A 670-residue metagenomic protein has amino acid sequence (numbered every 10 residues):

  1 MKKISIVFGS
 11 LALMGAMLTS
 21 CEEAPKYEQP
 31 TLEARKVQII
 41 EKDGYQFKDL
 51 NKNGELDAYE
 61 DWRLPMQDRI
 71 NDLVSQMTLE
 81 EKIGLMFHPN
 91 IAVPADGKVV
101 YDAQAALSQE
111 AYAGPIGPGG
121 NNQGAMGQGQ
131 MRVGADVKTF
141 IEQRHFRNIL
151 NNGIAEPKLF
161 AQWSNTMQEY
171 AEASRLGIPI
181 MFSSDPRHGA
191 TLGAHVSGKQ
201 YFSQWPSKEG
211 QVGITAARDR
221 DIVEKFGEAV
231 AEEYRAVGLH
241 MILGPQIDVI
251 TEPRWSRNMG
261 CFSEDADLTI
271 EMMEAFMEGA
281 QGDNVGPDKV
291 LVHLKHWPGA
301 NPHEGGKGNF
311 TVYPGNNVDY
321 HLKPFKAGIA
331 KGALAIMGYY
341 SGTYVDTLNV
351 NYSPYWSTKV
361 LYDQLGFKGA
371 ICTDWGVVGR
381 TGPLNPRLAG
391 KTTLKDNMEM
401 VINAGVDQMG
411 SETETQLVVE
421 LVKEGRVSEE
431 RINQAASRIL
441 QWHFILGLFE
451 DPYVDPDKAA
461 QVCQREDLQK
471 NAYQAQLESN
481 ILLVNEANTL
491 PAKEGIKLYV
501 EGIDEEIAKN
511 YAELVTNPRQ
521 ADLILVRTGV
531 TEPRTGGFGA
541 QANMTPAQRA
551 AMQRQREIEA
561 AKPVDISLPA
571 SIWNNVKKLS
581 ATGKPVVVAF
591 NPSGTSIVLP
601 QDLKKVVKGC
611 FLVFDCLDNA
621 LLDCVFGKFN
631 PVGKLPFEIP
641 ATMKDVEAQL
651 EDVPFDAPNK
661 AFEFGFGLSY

Functional and structural regions predicted by a protein language model:
M1-C21: Gram-negative bacterial Sec-dependent N-terminal signal peptides
C21-A216, E224-K225, V230, R235 (+3 more regions): N-terminal hydrophobic targeting/anchoring segments and the immediately downstream early-domain regions of hydrolases
C21-G44, L50, P115-G119, Q123-G127 (+6 more regions): C-terminal non-catalytic regions of proteins with extracellular/luminal or membrane-system context
T78, T166-R175, E264-S411, T415-E420 (+2 more regions): Second-shell residues forming the walls of enzyme active-site clefts
L79-K82, R144-N148, R175-I180, R235-M241 (+13 more regions): Loop/turn elements at helix/coil->beta-strand transitions in domains of secreted/extracellular proteins
G129-F140, G227-D248, M273, M277-A280 (+8 more regions): Structured alpha-helical segments in the cores of large, soluble enzyme domains
I149-G153, G198-D221, E252-M272, E304-D319 (+7 more regions): Glycine-rich tight-turn/loop motif centered on a GG-T
H240-G260, L291-G308: Active-site-proximal loop/short-helix segments that contain or immediately flank catalytic acid/base residue(s)
